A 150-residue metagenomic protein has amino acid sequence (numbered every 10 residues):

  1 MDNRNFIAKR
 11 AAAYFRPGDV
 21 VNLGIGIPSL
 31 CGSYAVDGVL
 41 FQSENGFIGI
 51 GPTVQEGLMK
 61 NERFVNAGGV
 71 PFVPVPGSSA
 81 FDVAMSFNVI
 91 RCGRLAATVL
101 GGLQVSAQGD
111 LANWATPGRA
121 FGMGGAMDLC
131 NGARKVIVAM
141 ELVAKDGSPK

Functional and structural regions predicted by a protein language model:
M1-P76: N-terminal active-site beta-alpha-beta segment that forms phosphate/nucleotide-binding and substrate-recognition loops
N3-F6, Q55-K150: Conserved phosphate- and dinucleotide-binding cores of soluble alpha/beta proteins, encompassing both enzyme active
